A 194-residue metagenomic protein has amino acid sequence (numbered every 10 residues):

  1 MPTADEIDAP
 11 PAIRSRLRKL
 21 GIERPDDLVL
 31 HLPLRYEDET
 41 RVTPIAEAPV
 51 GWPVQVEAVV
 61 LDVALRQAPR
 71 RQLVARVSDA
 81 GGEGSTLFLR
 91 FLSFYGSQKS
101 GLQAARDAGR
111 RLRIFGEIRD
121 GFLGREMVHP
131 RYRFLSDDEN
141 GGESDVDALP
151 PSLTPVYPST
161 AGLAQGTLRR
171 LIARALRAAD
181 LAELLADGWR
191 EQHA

Functional and structural regions predicted by a protein language model:
M1-E23, L28: Helix-hairpin-helix
A4, L17, T43, P49 (+1 more regions): A structural connector/turn signal
H31-L61, A182: OB-fold nucleic-acid-binding modules
V50-L73, G116: Structural detector for short beta-strands of small beta-barrel domains
A68-V74, D79-A194: Upstream accessory/linker segments immediately N-terminal to the RecA-like ATPase cores of bacterial MutS and a subset
